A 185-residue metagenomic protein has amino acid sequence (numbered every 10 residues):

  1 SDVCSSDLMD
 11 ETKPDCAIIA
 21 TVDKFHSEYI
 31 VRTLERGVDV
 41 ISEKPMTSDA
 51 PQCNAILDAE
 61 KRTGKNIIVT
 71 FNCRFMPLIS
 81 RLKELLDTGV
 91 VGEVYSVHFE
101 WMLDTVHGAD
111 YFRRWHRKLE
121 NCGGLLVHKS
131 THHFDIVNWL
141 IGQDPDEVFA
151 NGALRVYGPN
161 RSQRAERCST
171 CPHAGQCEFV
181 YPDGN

Functional and structural regions predicted by a protein language model:
D2-S5: Short, small-residue-biased leader/transition segments that mark boundaries at the very start of proteins
E11, C16, V22-D23, S27-R74 (+1 more regions): Beta-strand-loop-alpha-helix segment that lines the small-molecule cofactor/substrate pocket of alpha/beta enzymes
A20-T21, W101: Glycine-rich, N-terminal phosphate-binding loop of Rossmann-like dinucleotide-binding domains
C73-N185: Predominantly a Rossmann-like dinucleotide-binding segment in NAD(P)-dependent oxidoreductases
